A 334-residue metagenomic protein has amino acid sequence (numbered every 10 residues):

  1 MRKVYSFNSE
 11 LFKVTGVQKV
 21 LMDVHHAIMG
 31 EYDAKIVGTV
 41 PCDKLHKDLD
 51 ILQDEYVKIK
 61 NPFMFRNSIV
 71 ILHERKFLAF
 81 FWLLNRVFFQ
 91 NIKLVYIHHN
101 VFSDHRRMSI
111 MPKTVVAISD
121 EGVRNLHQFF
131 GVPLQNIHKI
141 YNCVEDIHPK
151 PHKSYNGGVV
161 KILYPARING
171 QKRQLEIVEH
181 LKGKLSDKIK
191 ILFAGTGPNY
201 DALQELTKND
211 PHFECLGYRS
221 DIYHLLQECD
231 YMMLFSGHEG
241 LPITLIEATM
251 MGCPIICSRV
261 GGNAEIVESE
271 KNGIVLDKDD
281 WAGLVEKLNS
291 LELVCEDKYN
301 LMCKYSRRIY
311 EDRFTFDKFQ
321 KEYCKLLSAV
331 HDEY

Functional and structural regions predicted by a protein language model:
S6-F63, G197-N199: N-terminal strand-loop element at the rim of the active site of nucleotide-sugar-dependent glycosyltransferases
T15-D23, V160, Y164-G183, P198-D201: A conserved mid-protein helix/loop that constitutes part of the nucleotide-sugar donor-binding site
L72-A79, H98-N100: Short His-centered aromatic/hydrophobic patch
K113-P149: Donor nucleotide-sugar binding/catalytic pocket of nucleotide-sugar-dependent glycosyltransferases
Y218, G237: Aromatic "clamp/platform" in nucleotide-sugar-dependent glycosyltransferases that forms part of the donor/acceptor
P254-C257, V267: Short hydrophobic beta-strand element within catalytic cores of glycosyltransferases and related nucleotide-activated
A264-S290: Change "using UDP/GDP/dTDP sugars" to "using nucleotide sugars
D297-R313, F319-E322: A short, well-ordered alpha-helix in the C-terminal region of glycosyltransferases
